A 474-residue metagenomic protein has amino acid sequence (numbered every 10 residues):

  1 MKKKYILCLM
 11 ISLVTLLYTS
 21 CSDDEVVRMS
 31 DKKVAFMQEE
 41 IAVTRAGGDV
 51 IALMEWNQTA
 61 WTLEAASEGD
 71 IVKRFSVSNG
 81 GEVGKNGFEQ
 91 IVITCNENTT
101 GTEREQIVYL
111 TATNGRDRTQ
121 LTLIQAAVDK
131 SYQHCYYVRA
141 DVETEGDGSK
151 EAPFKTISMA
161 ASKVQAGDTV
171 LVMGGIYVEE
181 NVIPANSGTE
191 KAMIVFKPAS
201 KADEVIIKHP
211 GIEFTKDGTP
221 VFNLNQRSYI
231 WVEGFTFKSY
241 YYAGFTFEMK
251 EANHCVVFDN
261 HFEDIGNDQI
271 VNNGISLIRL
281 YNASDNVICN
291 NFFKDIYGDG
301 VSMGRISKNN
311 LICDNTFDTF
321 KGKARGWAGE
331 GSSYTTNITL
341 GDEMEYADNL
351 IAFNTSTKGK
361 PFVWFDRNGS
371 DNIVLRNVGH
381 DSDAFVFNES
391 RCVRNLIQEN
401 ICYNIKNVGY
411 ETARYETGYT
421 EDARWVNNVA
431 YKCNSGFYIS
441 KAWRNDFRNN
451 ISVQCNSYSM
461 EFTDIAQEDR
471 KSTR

Functional and structural regions predicted by a protein language model:
M1-T19: Sec-dependent bacterial lipoprotein signal peptides
V14-E40, R118-T119, I124-S131: Bacterial Sec-dependent N-terminal signal peptides
K33-F36, W56-V92: Surface-exposed binding patches on compact interaction domains or structured appendages
I91, G101-N114: A short beta-strand micro-motif common to beta-rich folds, especially ectodomain repeats
V138-I183: Acidic Gly/Asp/Thr-rich repetitive segments characteristic of extracellular carbohydrate-active and adhesion proteins
S158-K163, V178-G188, F222, T246-F247 (+2 more regions): Short, T/G/N/S-enriched strand-turn elements that build extracellular solenoid repeat scaffolds
S187-A243, I265-I270: Right-handed parallel beta-helix/beta-spiral solenoid domain characteristic of secreted/periplasmic
M193, S200, S228-S239, N253-G266 (+8 more regions): Right-handed parallel beta-helix
